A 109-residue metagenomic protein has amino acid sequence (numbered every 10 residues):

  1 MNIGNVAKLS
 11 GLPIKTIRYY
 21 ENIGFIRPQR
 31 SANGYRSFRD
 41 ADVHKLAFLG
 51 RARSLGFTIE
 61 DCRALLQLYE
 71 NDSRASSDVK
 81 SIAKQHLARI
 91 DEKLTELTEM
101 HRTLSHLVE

Functional and structural regions predicted by a protein language model:
N2-K8, R27-P28, D40-E109: Arg/Lys-rich, alpha-helical DNA-contact motif
V6, P13-T16: Short glycine/proline-centered loop/turn elements that form peptide/ligand docking sites
L9-G11, I23: Residues within the alpha-helical elements of helix-turn-helix
Y20, F38: Conserved active-site tyrosine of GNAT-family acetyltransferases
R30-Y35: Short, Lys/Arg-rich nucleic-acid/phosphate-binding segment
